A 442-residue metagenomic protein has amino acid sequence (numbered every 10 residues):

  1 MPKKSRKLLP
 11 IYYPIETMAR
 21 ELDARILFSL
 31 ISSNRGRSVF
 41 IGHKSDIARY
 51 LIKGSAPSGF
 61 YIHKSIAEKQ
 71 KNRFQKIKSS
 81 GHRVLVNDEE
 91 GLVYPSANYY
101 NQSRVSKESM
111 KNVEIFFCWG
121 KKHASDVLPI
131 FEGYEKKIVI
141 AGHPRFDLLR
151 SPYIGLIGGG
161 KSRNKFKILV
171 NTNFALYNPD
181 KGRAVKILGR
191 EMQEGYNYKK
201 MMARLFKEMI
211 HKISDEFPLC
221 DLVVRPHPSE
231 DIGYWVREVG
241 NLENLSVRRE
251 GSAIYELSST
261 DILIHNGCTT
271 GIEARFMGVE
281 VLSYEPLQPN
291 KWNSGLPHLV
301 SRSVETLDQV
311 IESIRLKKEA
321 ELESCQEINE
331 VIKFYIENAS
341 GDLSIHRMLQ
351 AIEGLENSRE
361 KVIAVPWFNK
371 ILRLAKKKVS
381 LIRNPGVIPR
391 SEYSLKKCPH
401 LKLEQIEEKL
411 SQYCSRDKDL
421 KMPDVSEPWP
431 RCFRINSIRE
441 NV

Functional and structural regions predicted by a protein language model:
P2-K3, K7-G158, N171-N173, Y177 (+1 more regions): Active-site and donor-binding regions of nucleotide-sugar-utilizing enzymes
A24, W119, Y198-F206, S340-S344: Soluble or luminal CAZymes and related metallo-dependent hydrolases
F40, I62, L85, I115-F117 (+6 more regions): Hydrophobic/aromatic beta-strand patches that form the interior of the parallel beta-sheet core in alpha/beta enzyme
L51-I52, K71-R73, Y94-Y99, L148-Y153 (+4 more regions): Short, charged, surface-exposed secondary-structure boundary motifs
P152-E238: Conserved catalytic-core segment of nucleotide-activated headgroup transferases in glycan assembly
V223-I272, F276-M277: Donor nucleotide-activated moiety binding/catalytic core segment of transferases that use nucleotide-activated donors
G240-L242, T269-S340: Catalytic binding pocket for nucleotide-activated donors in carbohydrate/polymer assembly enzymes
E312-V442: C-terminal amphipathic helix plus adjacent low-complexity, charged tail appended to glycosyltransferase catalytic
